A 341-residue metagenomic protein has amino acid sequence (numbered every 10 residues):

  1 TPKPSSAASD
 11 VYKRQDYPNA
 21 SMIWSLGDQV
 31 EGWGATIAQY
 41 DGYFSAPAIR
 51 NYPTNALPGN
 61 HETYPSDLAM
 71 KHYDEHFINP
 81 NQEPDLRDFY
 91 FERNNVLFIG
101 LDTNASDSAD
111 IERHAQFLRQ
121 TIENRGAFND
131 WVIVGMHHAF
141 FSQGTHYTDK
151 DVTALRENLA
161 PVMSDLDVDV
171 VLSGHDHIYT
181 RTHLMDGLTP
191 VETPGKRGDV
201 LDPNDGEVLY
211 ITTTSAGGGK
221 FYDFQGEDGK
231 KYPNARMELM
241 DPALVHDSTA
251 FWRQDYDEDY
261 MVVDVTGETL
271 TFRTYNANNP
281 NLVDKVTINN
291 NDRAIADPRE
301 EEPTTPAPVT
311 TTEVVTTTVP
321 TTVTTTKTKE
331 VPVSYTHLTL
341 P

Functional and structural regions predicted by a protein language model:
T1-A8, Y12, H337-L340: Single conserved hydrophobic/aromatic residue that forms the stacking wall/gate of nucleotide- or nucleobase-binding
D10, K71-V134, A139-T145, E157 (+3 more regions): Metal-dependent phosphoesterase/phosphodiesterase active-site architecture
D10-S66: Core catalytic region of metal-dependent phosphoesterases/phosphodiesterases, especially metallo-beta-lactamase-like
V30-S45, P65-E75, H146-V152, R181-D186: Metal-dependent catalytic neighborhoods of phosphoester/phosphodiester hydrolases
N60-H61, H137, H175-H177, H337: Histidine-centered divalent metal-coordination motifs
T304-K329: Extracellular mucin-like PTS domains
P332-S334: Acidic, proline/serine/threonine- and glycine-rich low-complexity intrinsically disordered segments
